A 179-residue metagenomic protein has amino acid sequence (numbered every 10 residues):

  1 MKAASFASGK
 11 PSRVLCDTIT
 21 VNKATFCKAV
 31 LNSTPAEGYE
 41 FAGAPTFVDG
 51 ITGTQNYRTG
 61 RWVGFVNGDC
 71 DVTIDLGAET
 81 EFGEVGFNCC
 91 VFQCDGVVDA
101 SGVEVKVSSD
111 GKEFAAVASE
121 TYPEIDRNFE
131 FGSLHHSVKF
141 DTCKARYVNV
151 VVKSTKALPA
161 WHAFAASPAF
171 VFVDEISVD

Functional and structural regions predicted by a protein language model:
M1-C70: Short, compositionally stereotyped local motifs that mark structural "simplifiers"
T46, V107, T121-P123: Exposed, low-complexity/repetitive linear segments and helix-based recognition motifs, biased toward charged/polar
G53-A118, L134-D179: Aromatic, loop-rich ligand-recognition surfaces of beta-strand-rich domains
A116-D126: Solvent-exposed serine/threonine-rich low-complexity stretches and specific carbohydrate-binding patches
R127-G132: Short glycine-/Asp-/Thr-/Trp-enriched loop segments that recur within the blades of beta-propeller repeat domains
